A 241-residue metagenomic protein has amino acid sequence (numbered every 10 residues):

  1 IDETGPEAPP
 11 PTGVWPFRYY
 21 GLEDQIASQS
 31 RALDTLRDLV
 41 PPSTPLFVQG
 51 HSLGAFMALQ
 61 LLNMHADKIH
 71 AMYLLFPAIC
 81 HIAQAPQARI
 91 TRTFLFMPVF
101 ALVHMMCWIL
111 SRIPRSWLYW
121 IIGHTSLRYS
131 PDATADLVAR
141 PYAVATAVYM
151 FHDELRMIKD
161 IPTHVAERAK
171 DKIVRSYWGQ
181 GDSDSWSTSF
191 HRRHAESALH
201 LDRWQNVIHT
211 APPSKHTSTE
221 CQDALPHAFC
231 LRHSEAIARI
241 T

Functional and structural regions predicted by a protein language model:
I1, Y73, R175-Y177, E220: Hydrophobic/aromatic beta-strand patches that form the interior of the parallel beta-sheet core in alpha/beta enzyme
I1-P16: Conserved alpha/beta-hydrolase
E3-P6, L53-A55, I79-H81, G181-D184 (+1 more regions): Short, solvent-exposed loop/turn segments at secondary-structure junctions
E23-S30, V148, S234-T241: Short, amphipathic alpha-helical "lid/cap" segments that border enzyme active or binding sites
D24-S130: Serine-dependent carboxylesterase/thioesterase catalytic core of lipase-like alpha/beta-hydrolase/SGNH enzymes
W120-T134, V138-L155: A conserved mid-domain beta-alpha-beta active-site/ligand-binding segment of alpha/beta enzyme cores
A143-P213: Conserved serine/cysteine hydrolase catalytic core
L199-T241: Catalytic active-site module of serine/aspartate enzymes centered on a nucleophile-bearing elbow/loop
